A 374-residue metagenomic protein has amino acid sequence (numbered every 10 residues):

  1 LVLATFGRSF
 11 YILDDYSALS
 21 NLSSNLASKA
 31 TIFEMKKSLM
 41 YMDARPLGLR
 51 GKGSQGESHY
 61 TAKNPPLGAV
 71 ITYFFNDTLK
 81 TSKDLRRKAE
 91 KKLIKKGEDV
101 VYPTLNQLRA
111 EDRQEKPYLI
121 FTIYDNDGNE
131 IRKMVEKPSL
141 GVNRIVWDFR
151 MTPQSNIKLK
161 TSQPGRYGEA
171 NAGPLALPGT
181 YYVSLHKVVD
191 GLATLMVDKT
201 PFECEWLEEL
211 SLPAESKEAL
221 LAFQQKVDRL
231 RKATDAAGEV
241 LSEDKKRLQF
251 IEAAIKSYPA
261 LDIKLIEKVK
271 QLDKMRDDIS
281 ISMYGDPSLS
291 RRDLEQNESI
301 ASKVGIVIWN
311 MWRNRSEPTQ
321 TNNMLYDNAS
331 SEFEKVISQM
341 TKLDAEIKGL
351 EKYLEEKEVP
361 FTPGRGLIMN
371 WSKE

Functional and structural regions predicted by a protein language model:
L1-H59, P66-L67, N76-T78: Beta-propeller blade termini and top-face loops
S9, P153-I157, H186-D198: Short acidic/polar inter-strand loop motif in beta-rich domains
A18-P46, T194-K232: Low-complexity, Pro/Ser/Thr- and charge-rich linker/hinge segments at domain boundaries
R45-Y118, R144-V146, L220-R231: Contiguous beta-strand segments within globular domains
F121, Q163, P178-V188: Short, aromatic- and glycine-rich surface loops/edge beta-strands on solvent-exposed regions
Y124-N129, V188: Change "in extracellular beta-sheet-rich domains … of secreted and cell-surface proteins" to "in beta-sheet-rich domains
E130-L177: Glycine-centered tight-turn motifs at strand-turn-strand junctions
K187, T200-F202, A233-E374: Mature extracytoplasmic or organellar-lumen-exposed domains after removal of signal/transit peptides
